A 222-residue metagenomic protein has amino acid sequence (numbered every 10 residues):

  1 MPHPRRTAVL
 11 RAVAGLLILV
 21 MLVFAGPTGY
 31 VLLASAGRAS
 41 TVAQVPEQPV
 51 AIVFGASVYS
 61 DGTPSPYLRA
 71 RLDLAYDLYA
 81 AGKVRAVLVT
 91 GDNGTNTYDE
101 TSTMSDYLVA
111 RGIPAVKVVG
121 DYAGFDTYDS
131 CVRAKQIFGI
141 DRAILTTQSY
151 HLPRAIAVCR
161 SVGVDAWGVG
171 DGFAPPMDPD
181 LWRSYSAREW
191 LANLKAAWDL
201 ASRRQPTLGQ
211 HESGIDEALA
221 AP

Functional and structural regions predicted by a protein language model:
M1, A80, D199: Residue-level marker of positions within ordered structural domains that often coincide with functionally constrained
P2-A43: N-terminal type II signal-anchor transmembrane helix that functions as the membrane-insertion/stop-transfer segment
P2-H3, A8, L68, H151 (+2 more regions): Short alpha-helical segments used as structural interaction elements across diverse proteins
P4-T7, P49, E212: Positively charged, low-complexity intrinsically disordered regions
Y30-A187: A structural signal for short, hydrophobic/glycine-enriched beta-strand patches
G94-E100, W167, W190-A196, S213-A218: A general structural signal for short secondary-structure boundary/capping elements
R183-Q205: A transmembrane-helix-recognition feature enriched in membrane-embedded lipid enzymes and envelope glyco-/phospholipid
R204-P222: Short linear elements at protein peripheries
